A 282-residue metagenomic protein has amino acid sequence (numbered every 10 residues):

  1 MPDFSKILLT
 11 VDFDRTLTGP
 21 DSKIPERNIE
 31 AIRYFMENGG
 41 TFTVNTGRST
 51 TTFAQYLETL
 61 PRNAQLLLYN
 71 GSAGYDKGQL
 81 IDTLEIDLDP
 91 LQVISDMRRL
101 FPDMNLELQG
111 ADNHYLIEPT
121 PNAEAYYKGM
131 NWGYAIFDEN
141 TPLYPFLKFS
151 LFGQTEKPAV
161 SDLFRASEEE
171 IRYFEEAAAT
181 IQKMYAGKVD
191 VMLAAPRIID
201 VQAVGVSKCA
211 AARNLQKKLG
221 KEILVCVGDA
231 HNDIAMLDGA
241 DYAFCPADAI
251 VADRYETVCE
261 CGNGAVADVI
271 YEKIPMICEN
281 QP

Functional and structural regions predicted by a protein language model:
P2-L8, P25, D200-P282: Mg2+-dependent phosphoryl-transfer enzymes with acidic/Ser/Thr/Gly-rich catalytic loops
D3-V11, R27-G40, Y185, K218: A short, Lys/Arg-enriched amphipathic alpha-helix followed by its capping loop at the start of a domain
T10-T18: Generic N-terminal amphipathic, Lys/Arg-enriched alpha-helix
R15, R48, D229-A230: Active-site metal-binding loops of divalent metal-dependent hydrolases
D21-A123: Active-site phosphate-binding/coordination module
L60-R62, N70, Y185, G239-A240 (+1 more regions): Short, structured coil segments at secondary-structure junctions
L84, Y134-F137, T257-G262: Short acidic-hydrophobic, aromatic-tinged amphipathic segments that line or gate anion-handling sites
M104-N105, Q109-V227, H231, M236: Conserved acidic, metal-coordinating active-site core of Asp-based, Mg2+-dependent phosphoryl-transfer enzymes
